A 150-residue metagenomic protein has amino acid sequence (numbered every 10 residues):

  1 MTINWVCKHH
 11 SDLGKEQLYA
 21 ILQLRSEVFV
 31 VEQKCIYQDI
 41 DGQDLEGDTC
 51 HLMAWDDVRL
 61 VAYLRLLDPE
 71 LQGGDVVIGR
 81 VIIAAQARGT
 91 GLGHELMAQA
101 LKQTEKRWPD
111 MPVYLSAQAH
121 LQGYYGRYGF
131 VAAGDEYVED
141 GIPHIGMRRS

Functional and structural regions predicted by a protein language model:
M1-H51, D56-R59: Short amphipathic alpha-helix that is part of the acyltransferase structural core
Y37-Q38, T49-M53, Y63, R80 (+2 more regions): Short hydrophobic/aromatic beta-strand element in the GNAT-like acyltransferase core that lines or flanks the acyl-donor
D41-E46, E70, V138-E139: A short beta-turn/loop motif at secondary-structure boundaries
M53, R59-P69, D75-V77, I82: Conserved beta-strand in the GNAT
P69-I78, R88, R107-M111, G141-P143: A conserved beta-turn-beta hairpin within the catalytic core of GNAT-like acetyltransferases that forms part
I83, G89-K102: Conserved acetyl-CoA-binding loop-helix of GNAT-fold acetyltransferases
M97, T104-Q118: Conserved GNAT acetyl-CoA-binding A-motif
Y114-S116, G126, V131-G146: Conserved catalytic-core motifs of GNAT/GCN5-like acyltransferases
